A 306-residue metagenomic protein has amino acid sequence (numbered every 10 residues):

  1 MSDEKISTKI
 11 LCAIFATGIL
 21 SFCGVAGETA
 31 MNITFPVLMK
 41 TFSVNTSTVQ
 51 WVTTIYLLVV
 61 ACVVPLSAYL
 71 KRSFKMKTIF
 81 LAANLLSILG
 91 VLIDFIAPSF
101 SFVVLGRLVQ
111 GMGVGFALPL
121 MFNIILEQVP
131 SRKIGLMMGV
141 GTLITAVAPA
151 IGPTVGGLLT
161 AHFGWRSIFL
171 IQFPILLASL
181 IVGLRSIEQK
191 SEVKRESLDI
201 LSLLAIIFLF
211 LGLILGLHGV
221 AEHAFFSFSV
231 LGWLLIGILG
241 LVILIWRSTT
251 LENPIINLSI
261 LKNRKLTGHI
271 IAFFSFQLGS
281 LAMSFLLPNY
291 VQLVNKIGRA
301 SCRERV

Functional and structural regions predicted by a protein language model:
M1-I6: Short, Lys/Arg-rich, polar N-terminal cytosolic tail immediately upstream of the first transmembrane signal-anchor
I10-A26, M31-F35, F42-A68, K75-F80 (+10 more regions): 12-transmembrane solute porter fold
C23-G27, V59, A97, V109 (+4 more regions): Residue-level hotspots within pore-lining transmembrane alpha-helices of multi-pass secondary transporters
T29, G157, I214: Glycine-centered loop/turn positions within well-structured domains that cap or flank conserved ligand/cofactor-binding
F35-L38, I125, L159, I187 (+4 more regions): Hydrophobic alpha-helical interface/terminus motif in multipass membrane transporters
L57, V64, A68-L201, F228: Helix-loop-helix hairpins in multi-pass membrane proteins, especially solute transporters
A161-A272, F276-G279, E304: Hydrophobic transmembrane-helix bundles of small-molecule transporters
